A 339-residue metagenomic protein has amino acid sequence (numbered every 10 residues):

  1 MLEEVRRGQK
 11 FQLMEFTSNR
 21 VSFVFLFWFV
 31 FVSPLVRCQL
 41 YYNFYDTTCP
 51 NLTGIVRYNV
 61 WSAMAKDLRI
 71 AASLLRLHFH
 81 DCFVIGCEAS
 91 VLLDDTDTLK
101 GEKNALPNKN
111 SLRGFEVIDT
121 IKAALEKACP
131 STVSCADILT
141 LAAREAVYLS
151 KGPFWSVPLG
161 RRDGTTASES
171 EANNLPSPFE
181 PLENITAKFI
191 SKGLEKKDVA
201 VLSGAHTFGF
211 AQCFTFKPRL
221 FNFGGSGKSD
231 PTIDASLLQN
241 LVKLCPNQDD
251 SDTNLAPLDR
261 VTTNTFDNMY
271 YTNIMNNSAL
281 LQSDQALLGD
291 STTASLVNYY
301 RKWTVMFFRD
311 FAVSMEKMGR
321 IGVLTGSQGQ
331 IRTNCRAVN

Functional and structural regions predicted by a protein language model:
L2-N339: Catalytic cores of secreted/periplasmic or lumenal enzymes
